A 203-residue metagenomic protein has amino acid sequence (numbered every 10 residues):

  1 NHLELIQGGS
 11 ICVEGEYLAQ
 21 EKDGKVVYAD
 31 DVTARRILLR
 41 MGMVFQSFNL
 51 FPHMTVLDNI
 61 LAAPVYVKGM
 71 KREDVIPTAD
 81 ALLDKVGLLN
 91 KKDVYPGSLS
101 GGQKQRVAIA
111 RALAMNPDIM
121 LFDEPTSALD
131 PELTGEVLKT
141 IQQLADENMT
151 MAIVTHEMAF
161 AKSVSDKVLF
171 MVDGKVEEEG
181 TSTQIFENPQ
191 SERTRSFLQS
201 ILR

Functional and structural regions predicted by a protein language model:
G9-D23: Conserved ABC transporter NBD signature motif
Y95-L99, Q103: Conserved ABC ATPase signature
A114-D118: A short, proline-enriched helix->beta-strand linker immediately N-terminal to the Walker B motif in ABC-type P-loop
M120-D123: Catalytic Walker B motif of ABC-type/P-loop ATPase nucleotide-binding domains
P131-L133: Helix N-cap at the start of a conserved alpha-helix in ABC-type nucleotide-binding domains
E179-G180: ABC ATPase "signature
